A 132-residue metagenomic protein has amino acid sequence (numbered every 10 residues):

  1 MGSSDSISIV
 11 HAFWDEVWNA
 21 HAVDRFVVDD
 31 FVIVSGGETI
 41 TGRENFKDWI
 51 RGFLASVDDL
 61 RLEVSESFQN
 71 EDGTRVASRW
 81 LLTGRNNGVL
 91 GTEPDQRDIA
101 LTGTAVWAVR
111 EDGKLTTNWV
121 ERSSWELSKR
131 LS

Functional and structural regions predicted by a protein language model:
M1-S132: C-terminal and inter-domain tail/linker signature
